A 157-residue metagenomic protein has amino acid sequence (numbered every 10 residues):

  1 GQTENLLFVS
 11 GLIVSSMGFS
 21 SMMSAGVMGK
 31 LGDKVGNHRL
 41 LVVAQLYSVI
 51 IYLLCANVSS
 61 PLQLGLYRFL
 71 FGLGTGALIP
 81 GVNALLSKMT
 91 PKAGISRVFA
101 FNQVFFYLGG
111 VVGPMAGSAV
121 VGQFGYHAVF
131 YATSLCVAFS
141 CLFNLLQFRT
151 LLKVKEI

Functional and structural regions predicted by a protein language model:
G1-M17: Loop-to-transmembrane helix entry
G18-G26, G110-V111: Residue-level signature of mid-helix packing/kink "hotspots" within the transmembrane helices of 12-pass Major
M23-G36, V121: Helix-to-loop junctions at the C-terminal end of transmembrane segments in multipass secondary transporters
G36, N57-S59: Helix-breaking motifs and short loop linkers at transmembrane-helix boundaries and internal kinks in secondary membrane
R39-L54: Structural signature of the two symmetry-related core transmembrane helices
I51, L62-L70: Paired small-residue
A77-T90: Intracellular juxtamembrane helix-capping segments at the cytosolic ends of symmetry-related transmembrane helices
A119-V137: A membrane-interface helix-boundary motif in multi-pass transporters
